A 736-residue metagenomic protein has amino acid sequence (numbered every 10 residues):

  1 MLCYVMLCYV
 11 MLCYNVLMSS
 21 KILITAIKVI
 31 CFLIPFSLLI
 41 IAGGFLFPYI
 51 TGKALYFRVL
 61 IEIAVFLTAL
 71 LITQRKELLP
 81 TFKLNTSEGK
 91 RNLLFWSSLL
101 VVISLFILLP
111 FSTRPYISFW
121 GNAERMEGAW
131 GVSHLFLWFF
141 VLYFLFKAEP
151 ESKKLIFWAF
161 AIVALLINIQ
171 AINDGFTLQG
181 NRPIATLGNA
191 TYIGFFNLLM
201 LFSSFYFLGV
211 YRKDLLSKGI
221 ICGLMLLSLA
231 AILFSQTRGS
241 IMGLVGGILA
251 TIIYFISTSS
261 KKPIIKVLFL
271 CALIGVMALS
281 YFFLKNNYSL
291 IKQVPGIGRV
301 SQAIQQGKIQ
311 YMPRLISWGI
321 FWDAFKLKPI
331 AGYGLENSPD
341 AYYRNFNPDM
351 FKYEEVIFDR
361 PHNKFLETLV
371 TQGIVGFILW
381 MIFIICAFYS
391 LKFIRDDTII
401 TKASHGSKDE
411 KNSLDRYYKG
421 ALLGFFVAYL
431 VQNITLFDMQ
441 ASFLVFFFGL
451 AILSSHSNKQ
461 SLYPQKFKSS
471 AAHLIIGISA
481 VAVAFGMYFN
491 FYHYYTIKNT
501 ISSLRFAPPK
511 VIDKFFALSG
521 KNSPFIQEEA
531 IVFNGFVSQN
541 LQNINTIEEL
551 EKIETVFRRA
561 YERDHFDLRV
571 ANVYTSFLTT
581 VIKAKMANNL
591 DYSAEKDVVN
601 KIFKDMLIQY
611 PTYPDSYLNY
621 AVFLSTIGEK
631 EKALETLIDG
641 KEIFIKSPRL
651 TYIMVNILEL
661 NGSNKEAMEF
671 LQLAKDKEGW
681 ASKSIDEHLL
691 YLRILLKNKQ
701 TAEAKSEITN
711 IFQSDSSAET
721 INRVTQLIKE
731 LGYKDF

Functional and structural regions predicted by a protein language model:
M1-L17: Arg/Gly-rich low-complexity intrinsically disordered repeat tracts
M18-G44, R58-I72, S98, V102-P110 (+4 more regions): Alpha-helical transmembrane segments of multi-pass inner-membrane proteins
I41-L55, Q74-E77: Short, hydrophobic transmembrane alpha-helix segments
K76-N92, F393-Y418, S461-A471: Membrane-interfacial, low-structure loops and terminal tails that flank and connect transmembrane helices in multi-pass
P183, G247-I248, Y281-I320, Y343 (+2 more regions): Flexible juxtamembrane loops connecting transmembrane helices in multi-pass membrane enzymes that build or modify
F282-V294, L474-K510, P524-E529: Hydrophobic alpha-helical transmembrane segments in integral membrane proteins
K308, P313-F358, F365-T368, Q372-L379: TM-adjacent membrane-interface loops and short helices in multi-pass inner/ER membrane proteins
L504-F736: C-terminal luminal/periplasmic domains and tails of membrane-associated envelope-modifying transferases
